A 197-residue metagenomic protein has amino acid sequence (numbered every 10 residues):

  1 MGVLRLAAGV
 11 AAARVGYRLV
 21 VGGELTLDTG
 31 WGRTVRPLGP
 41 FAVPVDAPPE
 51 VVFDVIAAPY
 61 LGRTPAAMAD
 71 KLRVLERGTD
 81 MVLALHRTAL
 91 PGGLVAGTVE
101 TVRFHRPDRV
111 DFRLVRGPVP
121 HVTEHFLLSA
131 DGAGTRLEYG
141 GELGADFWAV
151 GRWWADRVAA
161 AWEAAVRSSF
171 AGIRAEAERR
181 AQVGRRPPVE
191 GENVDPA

Functional and structural regions predicted by a protein language model:
G2-D80, D195-A197: Hydrophobic ligand-binding cavity/cleft-lining segments
L25-D28, A171-A197: Short, highly charged C-terminal tails/helix-capping segments
P40, L94-V99, P120-H125: Short, surface-exposed coil-to-beta transition loops
D46-E50, R77-G78, R103-R109, L127-R136: A short, structured loop/turn motif at beta-sheet edges
V51-G62, L83-L85, T101, F112 (+2 more regions): Hydrophobic pocket/interface hotspot
V82-L90, V110-G117: Short beta-strand segments that buttress and anchor functional surface loops
A89-A96, A145-V150: Short, cysteine-centered beta-strand-loop-beta hairpins and adjacent loop/turn segments enriched in charged/polar
R113-S168, I173-A175: Beta-strand/loop substructures that line and gate deep hydrophobic ligand-binding cavities in soluble
